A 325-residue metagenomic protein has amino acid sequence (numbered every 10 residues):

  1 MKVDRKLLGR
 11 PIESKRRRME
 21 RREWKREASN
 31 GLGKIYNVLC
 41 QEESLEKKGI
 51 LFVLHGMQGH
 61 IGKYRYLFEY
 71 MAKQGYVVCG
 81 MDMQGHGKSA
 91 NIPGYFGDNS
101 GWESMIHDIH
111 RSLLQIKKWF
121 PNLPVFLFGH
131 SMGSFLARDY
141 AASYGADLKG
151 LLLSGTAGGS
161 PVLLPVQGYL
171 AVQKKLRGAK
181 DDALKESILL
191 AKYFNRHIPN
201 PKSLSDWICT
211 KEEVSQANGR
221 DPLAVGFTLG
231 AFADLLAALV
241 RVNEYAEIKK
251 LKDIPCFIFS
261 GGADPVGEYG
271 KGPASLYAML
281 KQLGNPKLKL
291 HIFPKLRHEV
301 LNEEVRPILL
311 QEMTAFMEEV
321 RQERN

Functional and structural regions predicted by a protein language model:
V3-E43: N-terminal cap/lid segment of alpha/beta-hydrolase-fold proteins
H55-G59, S131, G262-A263: Active-site glycine-rich loops that stabilize anionic/oxyanionic intermediates across multiple enzyme folds
F68-P93: Conserved alpha/beta-hydrolase
N99-K117: Alpha/beta-hydrolase active-site loop
A137-A224: Alpha/beta-hydrolase-fold enzymes
I258-S260: Short beta-strand/loop motif that positions the catalytic acidic residue of the alpha/beta-hydrolase fold
P265-S275: Conserved alpha/beta-hydrolase "acid-adjacent" motif
L283-N325: Catalytic active-site module of serine/aspartate enzymes centered on a nucleophile-bearing elbow/loop
